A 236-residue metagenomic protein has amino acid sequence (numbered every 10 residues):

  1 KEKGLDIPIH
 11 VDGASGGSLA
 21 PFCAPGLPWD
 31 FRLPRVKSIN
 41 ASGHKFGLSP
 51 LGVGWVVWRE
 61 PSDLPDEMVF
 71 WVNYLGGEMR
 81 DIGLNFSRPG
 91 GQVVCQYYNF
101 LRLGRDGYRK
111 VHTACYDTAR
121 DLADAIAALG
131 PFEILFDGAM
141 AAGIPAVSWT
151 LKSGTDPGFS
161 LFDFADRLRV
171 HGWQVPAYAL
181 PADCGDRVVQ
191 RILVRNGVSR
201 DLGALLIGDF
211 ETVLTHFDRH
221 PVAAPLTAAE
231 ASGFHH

Functional and structural regions predicted by a protein language model:
K1-C23: Catalytic PLP-binding core of fold-type I/II PLP enzymes
L5-I9, H44, F164: A residue-level detector for conformationally permissive "hinge/kink" positions
L5-P8, R35-V36, P131, G172: A generic structural signal for alpha->beta connector loops
D6-H10, S38, V189-R191: Structural preference for beta-strand elements that scaffold enzyme active sites
I9-V11, I39-A41, V175-A177: General beta-strand structural signal in soluble alpha/beta enzymes
G13-G17, K45, P181: Active-site-proximal loop/turn and secondary-structure-junction residues that shape catalytic pockets, frequently
S18, F22-P145, W149-G154: Active-site C-terminal subdomain of aminotransferase-like
D106-H236: Non-catalytic terminal extensions of PLP-dependent enzymes
